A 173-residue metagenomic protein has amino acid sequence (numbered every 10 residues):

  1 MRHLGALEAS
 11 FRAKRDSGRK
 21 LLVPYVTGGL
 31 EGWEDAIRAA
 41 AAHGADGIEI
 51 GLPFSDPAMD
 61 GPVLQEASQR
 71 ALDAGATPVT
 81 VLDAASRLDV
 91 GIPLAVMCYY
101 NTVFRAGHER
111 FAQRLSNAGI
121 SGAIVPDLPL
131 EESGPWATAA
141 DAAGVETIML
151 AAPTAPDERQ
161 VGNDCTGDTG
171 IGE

Functional and structural regions predicted by a protein language model:
M1-V23, A84-A85, D89: N-terminal amphipathic alpha-helix/helix-capping segment at the start of soluble metabolic enzymes
K20-D35, P93-G107, I148-A155: Active-site mouth loops of central-metabolism enzymes
P24, A40, I48-G51, L115 (+1 more regions): Conserved, mostly hydrophobic/aromatic
E31-H43, A155-C165: Catalytic cores of alpha/beta
D46-P78, L130-S133: Glycine-rich, proline-tolerant flexible connector loops at the mouths of alpha/beta enzymes
P62-R114, A118-I120: Glycine/small-residue-rich loop that forms an oxyanion/phosphate-binding "nest" at active or ligand-binding sites
L72-A76, V96-C98, G119-E132, V145-Q160 (+1 more regions): Catalytic beta/alpha-barrel core
C165-E173: Active-site rim beta-loop-alpha module in soluble metabolic enzymes
